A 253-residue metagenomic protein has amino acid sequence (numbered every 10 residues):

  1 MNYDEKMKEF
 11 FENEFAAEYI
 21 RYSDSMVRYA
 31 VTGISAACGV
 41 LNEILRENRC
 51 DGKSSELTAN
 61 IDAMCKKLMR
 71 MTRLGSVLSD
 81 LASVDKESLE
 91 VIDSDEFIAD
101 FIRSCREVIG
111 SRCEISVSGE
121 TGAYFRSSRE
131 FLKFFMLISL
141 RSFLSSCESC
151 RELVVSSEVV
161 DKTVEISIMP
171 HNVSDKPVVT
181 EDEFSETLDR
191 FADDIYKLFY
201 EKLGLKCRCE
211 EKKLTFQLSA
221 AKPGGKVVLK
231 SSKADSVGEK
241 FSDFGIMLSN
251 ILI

Functional and structural regions predicted by a protein language model:
M1-A16: Conserved signal-transmission helix
N2-Y3, V178-I253: Flexible, glycine-/charge-rich segments associated with ATP-binding catalytic modules
E18-V40, S128-L153, R190-K202: Conserved ATP-binding N-box helix of the HATPase_c
A36-V40, S55-R112: Conserved DHp (HisKA) dimerization/phosphotransfer helix of two-component histidine kinases, i.e., the long coiled-coil
S88, G119, A123-R129: Conserved catalytic segment of the transmitter module in two-component histidine kinases, centered on the HATPase_c
R112-A123, V160: Conserved catalytic submotifs in the C-terminal HATPase_c
C150-H171: Short beta-strand/loop element within the Bergerat-fold HATPase_c
